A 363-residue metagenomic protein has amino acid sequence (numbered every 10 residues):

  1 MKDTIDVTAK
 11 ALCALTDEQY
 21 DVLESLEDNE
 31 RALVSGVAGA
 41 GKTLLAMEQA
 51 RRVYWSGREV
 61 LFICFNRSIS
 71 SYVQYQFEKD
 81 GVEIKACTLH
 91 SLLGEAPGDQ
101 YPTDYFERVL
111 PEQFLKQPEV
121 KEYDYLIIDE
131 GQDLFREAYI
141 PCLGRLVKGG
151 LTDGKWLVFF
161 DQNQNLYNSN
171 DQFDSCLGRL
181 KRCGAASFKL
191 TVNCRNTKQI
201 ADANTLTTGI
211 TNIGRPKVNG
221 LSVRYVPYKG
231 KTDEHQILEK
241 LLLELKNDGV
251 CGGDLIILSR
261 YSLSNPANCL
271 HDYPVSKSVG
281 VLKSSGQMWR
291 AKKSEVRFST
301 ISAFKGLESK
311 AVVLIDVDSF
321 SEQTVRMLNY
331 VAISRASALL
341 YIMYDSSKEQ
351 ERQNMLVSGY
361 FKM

Functional and structural regions predicted by a protein language model:
M1-D3: Long, charge-rich alpha-helical interaction segments
I5-D99, Q113-F114, V120-K121, Y125-M363: Conserved helicase motor core of SF1/SF2 NTP-dependent helicases
T103-E107: Electrostatic, structured charged patches in enzyme active sites and in nucleic-acid/phosphate-binding
